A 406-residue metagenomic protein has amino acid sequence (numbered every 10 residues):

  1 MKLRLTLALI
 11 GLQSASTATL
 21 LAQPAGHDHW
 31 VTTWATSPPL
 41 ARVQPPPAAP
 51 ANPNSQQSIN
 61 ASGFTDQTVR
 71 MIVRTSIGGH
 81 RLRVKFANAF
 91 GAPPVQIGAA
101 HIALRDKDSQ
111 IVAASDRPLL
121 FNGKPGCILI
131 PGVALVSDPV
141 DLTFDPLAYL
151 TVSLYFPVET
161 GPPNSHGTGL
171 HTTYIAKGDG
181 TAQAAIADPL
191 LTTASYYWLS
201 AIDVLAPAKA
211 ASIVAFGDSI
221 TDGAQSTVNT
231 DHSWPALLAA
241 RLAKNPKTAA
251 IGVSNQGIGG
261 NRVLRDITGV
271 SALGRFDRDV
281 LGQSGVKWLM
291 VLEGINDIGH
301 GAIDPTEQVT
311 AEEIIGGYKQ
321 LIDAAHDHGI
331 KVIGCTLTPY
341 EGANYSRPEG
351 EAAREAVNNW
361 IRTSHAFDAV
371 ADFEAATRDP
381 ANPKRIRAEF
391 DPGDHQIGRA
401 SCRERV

Functional and structural regions predicted by a protein language model:
K2, T6-A8, L20-F216, D222 (+2 more regions): N-terminal secretory targeting modules
Q13-L21: C-terminal segment of classical bacterial N-terminal signal peptides
F90, V158-E159, S219-G223, I258-V263 (+4 more regions): Solvent-exposed loop/turn segments at secondary-structure junctions within structured extracellular/periplasmic domains
S212-G217, T221, I251-G257, K287-L292 (+2 more regions): Structural recognition of the beta-strand scaffold that forms the well-ordered cores of secreted hydrolase catalytic
D222, S226-L264, V270-G274, R278-D279: Phosphate-binding active sites in nucleotide-utilizing proteins
S226, I258-E313: Oxyanion-hole/transition-state-stabilizing segment in secreted/luminal serine hydrolases and related acyltransferases
L273, G299-G301, L337-R405: Catalytic His-Asp segment of secreted/periplasmic serine-dependent ester chemistry enzymes
Y318-H326: Surface-exposed amphipathic alpha-helices with a cationic face
